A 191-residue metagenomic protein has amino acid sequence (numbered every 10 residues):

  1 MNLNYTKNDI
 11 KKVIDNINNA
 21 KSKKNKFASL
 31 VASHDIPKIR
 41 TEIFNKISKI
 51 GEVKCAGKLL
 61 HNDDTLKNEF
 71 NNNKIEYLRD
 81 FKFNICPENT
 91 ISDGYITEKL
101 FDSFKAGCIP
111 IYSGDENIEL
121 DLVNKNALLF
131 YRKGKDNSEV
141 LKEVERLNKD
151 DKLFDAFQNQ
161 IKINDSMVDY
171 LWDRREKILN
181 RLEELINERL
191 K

Functional and structural regions predicted by a protein language model:
M1-C55, L59-P87, D93-K191: Pol beta-like nucleotidyltransferase catalytic core
